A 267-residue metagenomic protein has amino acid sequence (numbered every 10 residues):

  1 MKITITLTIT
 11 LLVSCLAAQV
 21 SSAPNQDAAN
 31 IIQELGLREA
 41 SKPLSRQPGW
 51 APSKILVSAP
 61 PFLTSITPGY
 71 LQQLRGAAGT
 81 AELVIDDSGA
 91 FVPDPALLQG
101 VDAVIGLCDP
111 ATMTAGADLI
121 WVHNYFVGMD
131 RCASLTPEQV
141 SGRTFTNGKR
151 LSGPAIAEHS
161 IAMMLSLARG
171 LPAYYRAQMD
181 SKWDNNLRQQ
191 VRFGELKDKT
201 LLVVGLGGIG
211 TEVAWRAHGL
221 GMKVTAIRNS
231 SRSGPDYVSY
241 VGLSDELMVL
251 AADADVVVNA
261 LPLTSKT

Functional and structural regions predicted by a protein language model:
T6-C15: Bacterial N-terminal signal peptides
A23-T146: An N-terminal-biased, well-structured beta-alpha scaffold segment characteristic of Rossmann-like dinucleotide-binding
E138-T200: Phosphate-binding beta-alpha-beta segment of Rossmann-like dinucleotide-binding domains, i.e., the NAD(P)
L206-G207: Glycine-rich Rossmann-fold phosphate-binding loop(s) that bind the pyrophosphate of adenine dinucleotide cofactors
G210-T211: N-terminal Rossmann-fold NAD(P) dinucleotide-binding loop
A217: Aromatic pocket-lining residues of Rossmann-like dinucleotide-binding sites
T225: Conserved beta-strand positions in the Rossmann-like core of class I SAM-dependent methyltransferases
S230-T267: Rossmann-like adenosine-cofactor binding region
